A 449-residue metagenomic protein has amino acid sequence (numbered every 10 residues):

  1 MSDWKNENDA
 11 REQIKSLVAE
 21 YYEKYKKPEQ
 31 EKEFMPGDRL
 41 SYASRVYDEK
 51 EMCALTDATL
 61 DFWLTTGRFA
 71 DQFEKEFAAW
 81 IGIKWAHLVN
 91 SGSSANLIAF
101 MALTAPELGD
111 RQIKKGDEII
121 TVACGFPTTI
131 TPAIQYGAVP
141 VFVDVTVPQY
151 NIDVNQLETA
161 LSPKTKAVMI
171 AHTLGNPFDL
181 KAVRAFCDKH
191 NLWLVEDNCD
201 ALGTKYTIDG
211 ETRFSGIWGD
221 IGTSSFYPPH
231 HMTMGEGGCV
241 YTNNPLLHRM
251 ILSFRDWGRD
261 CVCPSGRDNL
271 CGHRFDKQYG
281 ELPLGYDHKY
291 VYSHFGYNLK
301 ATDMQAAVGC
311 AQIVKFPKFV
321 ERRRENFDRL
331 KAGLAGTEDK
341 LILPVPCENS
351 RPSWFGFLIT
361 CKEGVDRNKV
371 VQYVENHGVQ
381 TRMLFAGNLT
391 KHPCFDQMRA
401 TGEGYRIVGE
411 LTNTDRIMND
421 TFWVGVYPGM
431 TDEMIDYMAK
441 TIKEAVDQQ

Functional and structural regions predicted by a protein language model:
M1-L64, S293: N-terminal "arm"/small-domain region of PLP-dependent enzymes with the aminotransferase-like
Y22-Y25, E29-Q30, A105-K205: PLP-dependent aminotransferase-like
K24, Q30, D71-K75, I83-A86 (+5 more regions): PLP-dependent aminotransferase class I/II
Y47, T65, G125, P148-Q149 (+3 more regions): Glycine-/small-residue-rich active-site loops that bind phosphorylated ligands and cofactors
R68-E118, T131-Y136, F142, D209: Phosphate-binding glycine-rich loop
I120, V141, L194-V195, T223 (+2 more regions): Structural detector of well-ordered beta-strand residues that form the stable sheet scaffold of enzyme domains
E196-M234, R249, K289-V291: Conserved active-site segment immediately N-terminal to the catalytic lysine that forms the internal aldimine
I217-V262, D303: Active-site PLP attachment segment
